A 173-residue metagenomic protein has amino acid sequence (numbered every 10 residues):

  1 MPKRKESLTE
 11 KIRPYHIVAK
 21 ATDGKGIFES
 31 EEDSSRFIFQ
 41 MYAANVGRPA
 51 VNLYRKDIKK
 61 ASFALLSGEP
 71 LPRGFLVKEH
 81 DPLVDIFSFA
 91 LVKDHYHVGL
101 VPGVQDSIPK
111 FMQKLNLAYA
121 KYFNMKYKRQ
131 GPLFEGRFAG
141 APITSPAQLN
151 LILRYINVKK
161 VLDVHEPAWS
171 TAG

Functional and structural regions predicted by a protein language model:
M1-G173: Short catalytic/metal-binding and nucleic-acid-binding patches
